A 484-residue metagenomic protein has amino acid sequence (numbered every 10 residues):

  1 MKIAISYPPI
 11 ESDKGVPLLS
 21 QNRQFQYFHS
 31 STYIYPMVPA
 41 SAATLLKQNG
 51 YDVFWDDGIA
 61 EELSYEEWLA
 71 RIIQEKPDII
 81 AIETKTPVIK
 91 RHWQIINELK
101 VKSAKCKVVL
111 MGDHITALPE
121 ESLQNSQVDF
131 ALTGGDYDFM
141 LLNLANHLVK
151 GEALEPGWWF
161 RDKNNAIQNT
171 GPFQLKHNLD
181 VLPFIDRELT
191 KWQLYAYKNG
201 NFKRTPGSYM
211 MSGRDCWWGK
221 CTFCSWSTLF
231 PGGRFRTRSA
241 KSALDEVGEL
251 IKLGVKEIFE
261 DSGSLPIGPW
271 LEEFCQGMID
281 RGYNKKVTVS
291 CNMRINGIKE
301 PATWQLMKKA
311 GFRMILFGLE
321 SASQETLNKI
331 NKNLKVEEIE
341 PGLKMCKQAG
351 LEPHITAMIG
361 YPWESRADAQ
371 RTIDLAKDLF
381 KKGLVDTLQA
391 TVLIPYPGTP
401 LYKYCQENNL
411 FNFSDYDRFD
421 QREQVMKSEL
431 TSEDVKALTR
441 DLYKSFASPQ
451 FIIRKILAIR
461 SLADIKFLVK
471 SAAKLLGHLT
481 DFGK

Functional and structural regions predicted by a protein language model:
I3-I5, L69-I72, D78, K198 (+3 more regions): Radical SAM enzyme core and accessory elements
I3-S31: Short glycine-rich His-centered loop
S12-V16, P119, P269, E325 (+3 more regions): Flexible glycine/acidic-rich beta-alpha junction loops that bind and position SAM and/or redox cofactors in anaerobic
V16, E155, R161-M210: N-terminal [4Fe-4S]-dependent radical SAM core
V38, L45-L175, I394, G398: Glycine-rich beta-alpha loop elements in corrinoid/cobalamin-binding modules across cobalamin-dependent enzymes
V101-K105, Q127, I279-K286, F380-L384: Short helix-capping segments at alpha-helix termini
E121-S122, T303, W363-D378: Catalytic cores of alpha/beta
F184-H354, Y361, D374: Radical SAM [4Fe-4S] cluster-binding motif and immediate context
